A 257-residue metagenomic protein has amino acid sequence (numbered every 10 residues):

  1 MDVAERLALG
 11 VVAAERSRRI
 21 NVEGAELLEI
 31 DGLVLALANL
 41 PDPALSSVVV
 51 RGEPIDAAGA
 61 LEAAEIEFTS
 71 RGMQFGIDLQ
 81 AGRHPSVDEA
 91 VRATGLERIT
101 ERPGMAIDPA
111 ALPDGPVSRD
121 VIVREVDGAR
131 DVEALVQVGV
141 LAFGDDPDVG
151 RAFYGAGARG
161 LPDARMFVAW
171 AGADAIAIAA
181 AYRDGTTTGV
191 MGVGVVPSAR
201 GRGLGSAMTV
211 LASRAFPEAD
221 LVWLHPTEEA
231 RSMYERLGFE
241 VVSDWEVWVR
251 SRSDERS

Functional and structural regions predicted by a protein language model:
M1-R6, P54-I55, I122-L135: A short beta-loop-alpha structural element at the N-terminal edge of CoA-dependent acyl/N-acetyltransferase catalytic
M1-T69, R83-H84: N-terminal charged segments
I20-E26, M73-Q74, I99-R102, G157-V168: A short helix-loop-beta-strand connector motif used in the catalytic cores of GNAT acetyltransferases and, in some
P41-S47, I99, Y182-M191, R200: A conserved beta-turn-beta hairpin within the catalytic core of GNAT-like acetyltransferases that forms part
E53-D127, L224, E246-R250: Acyl-donor-binding surface of acyltransferase catalytic domains
A57-E65, M191-A215, R236: Conserved acetyl-CoA-binding loop-helix of GNAT-fold acetyltransferases
V91, Y234, F239: Conserved active-site tyrosine of GNAT-family acetyltransferases
P147-V196: A conserved beta-strand-loop-helix scaffold within acyl/acetyltransferase catalytic domains
